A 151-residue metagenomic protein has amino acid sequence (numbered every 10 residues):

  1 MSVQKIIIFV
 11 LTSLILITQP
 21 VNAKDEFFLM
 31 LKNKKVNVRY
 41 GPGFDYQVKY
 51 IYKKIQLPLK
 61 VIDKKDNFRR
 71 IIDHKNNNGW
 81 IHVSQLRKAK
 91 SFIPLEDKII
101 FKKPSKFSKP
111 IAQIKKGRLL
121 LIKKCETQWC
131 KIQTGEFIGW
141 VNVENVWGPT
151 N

Functional and structural regions predicted by a protein language model:
M1-I8: Bacterial N-terminal signal peptides that target proteins for export
I8-L16: Bacterial N-terminal signal peptides
V21-Y40, Y50-I55, I62-K103, F107-E136 (+1 more regions): SH3-family beta-barrel domains
P42-Y46: Second-shell loop/turn segments in exported
